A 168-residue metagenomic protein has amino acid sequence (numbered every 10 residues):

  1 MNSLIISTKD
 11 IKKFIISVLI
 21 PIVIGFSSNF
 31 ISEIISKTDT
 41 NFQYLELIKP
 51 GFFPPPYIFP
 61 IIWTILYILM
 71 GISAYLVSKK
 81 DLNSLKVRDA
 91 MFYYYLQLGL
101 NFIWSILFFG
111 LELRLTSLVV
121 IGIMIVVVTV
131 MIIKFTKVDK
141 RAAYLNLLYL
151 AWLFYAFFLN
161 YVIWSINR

Functional and structural regions predicted by a protein language model:
S3-E33: N-terminal signal-anchor transmembrane alpha helix
D39-F53: Perimembrane loop-to-helix junctions flanking transmembrane segments
P50-I68: Interfacial helix-start motif at the membrane-water boundary
W63-A74, Q97-L100: Core segments of transmembrane alpha-helices that mediate helix-helix packing or line hydrophobic substrate/ligand
L85-Y94: Membrane-interfacial loop-to-transmembrane alpha-helix junctions, especially the N-terminal start
W104-T116, K137-V138, W164-R168: Membrane-interface helix caps and helix-loop-helix hairpins in membrane proteins
G110-I123, Y144-L145: Non-cytosolic membrane-interface motifs at loop->transmembrane helix junctions
K134-R168: Terminal transmembrane helical module of multi-pass membrane proteins
